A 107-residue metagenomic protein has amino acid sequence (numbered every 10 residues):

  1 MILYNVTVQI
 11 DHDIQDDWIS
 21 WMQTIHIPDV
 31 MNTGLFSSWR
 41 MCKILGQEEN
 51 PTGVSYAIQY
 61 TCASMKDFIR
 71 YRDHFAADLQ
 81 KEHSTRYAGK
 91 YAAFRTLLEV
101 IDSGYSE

Functional and structural regions predicted by a protein language model:
I2-Q9, C42-H74: Short, well-ordered beta-strand segments in beta-rich or mixed alpha/beta enzyme and ligand-binding folds
H12-D17, K66: A generic structural signal for alpha-helix starts
Q15-M41, D78-E82: Short amphipathic alpha-helical segments
M22, G34-S37, Q47, S55-Y56 (+2 more regions): Short, charged/polar low-complexity linear motifs in solvent-exposed/disordered segments
N32-T33, A63-K66, S103-E107: A short, structured loop/turn motif at beta-sheet edges
R40-P51, E82-E107: Glycine-rich beta-strand-turn "strand-cap" elements at beta-sheet edges
